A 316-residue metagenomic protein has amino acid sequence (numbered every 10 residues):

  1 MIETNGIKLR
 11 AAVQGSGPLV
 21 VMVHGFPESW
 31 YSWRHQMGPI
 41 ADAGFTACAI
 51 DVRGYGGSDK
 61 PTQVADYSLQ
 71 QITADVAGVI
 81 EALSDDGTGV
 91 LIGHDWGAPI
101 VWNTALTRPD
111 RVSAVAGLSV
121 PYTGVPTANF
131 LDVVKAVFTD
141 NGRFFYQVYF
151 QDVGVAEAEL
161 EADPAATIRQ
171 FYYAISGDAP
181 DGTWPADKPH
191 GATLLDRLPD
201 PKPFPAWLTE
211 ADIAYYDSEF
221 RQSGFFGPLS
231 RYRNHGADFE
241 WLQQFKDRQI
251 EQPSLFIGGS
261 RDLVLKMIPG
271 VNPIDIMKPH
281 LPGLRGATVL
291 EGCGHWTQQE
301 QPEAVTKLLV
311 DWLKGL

Functional and structural regions predicted by a protein language model:
M1, A47-A49, G286-V289: Conserved beta-strand scaffold positions in the cores of enzyme catalytic domains, especially in NTP/NDP-utilizing
T4-V13: A short loop-to-beta-strand scaffold at the N-terminal edge of the catalytic core in hydrolase folds
L9, Y55-I92, W96-R285, V289: Flexible "cap/lid" subdomain of the alpha/beta-hydrolase fold that forms the substrate-access gate
A12-K60: Conserved HGGG/HGGXW glycine-rich cap/lid loop of the alpha/beta-hydrolase fold
G15, L83-G87, L316: Glycine-rich phosphate-binding loop signature in dinucleotide/nucleotide-binding domains
G25, S68, D95, E300-Q301: Active-site helix-initiating loop/hinge in glycosyltransferases
F26, W30-W33, W96, W102 (+2 more regions): Signature tryptophan residues that serve as conserved aromatic anchors
P282-L316: Catalytic active-site module of serine/aspartate enzymes centered on a nucleophile-bearing elbow/loop
